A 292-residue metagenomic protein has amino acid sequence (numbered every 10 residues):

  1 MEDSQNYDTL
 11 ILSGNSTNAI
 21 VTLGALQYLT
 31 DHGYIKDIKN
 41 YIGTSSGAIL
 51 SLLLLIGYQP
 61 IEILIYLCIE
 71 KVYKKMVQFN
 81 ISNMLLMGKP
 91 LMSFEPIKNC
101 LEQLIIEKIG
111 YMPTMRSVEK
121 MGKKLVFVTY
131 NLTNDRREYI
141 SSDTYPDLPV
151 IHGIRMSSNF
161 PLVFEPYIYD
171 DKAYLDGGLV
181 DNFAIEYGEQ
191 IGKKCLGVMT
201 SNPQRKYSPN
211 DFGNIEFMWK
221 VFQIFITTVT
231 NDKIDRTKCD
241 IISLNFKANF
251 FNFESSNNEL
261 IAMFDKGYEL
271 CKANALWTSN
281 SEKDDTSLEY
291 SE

Functional and structural regions predicted by a protein language model:
M1-T44, L52-E292: Patatin-like phospholipase
